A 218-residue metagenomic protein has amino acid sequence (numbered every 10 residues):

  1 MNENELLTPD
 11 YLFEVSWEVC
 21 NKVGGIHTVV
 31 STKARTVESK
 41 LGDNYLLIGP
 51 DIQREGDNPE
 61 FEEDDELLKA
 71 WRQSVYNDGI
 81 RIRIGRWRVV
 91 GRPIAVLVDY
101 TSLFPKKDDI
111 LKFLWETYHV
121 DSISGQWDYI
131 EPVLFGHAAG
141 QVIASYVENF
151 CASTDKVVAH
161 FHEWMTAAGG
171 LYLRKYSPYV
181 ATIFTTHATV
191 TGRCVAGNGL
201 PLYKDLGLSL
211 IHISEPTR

Functional and structural regions predicted by a protein language model:
M1-S214, R218: Catalytic cores of nucleotide-sugar-dependent glycosyltransferases that transfer UDP/GDP/TDP-activated
